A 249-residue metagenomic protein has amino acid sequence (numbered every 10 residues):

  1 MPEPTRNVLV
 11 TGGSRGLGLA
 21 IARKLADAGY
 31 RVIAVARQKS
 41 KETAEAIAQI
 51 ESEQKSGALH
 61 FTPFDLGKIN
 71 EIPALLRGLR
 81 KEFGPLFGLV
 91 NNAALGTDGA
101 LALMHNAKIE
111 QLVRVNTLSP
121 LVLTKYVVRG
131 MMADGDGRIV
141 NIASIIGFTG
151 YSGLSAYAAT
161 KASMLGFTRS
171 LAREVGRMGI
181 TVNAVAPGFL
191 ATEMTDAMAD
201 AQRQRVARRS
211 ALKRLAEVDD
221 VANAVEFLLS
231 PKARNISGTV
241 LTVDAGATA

Functional and structural regions predicted by a protein language model:
S14-R15: Conserved glycine-rich cofactor-binding loop
A28-E45: Conserved glycine-rich Rossmann-like NAD(P)H-binding loop of the short-chain dehydrogenase/reductase
A100-L101, K108-V113, T195, V206: Substrate-binding pocket helix/loop in short-chain dehydrogenase/reductase
L121, R214-V243, T248: C-terminal substrate-recognition "lid" of short-chain dehydrogenase/reductases
T124, T160, T168: Active-site helix of classical SDR
R129, R173-R177, R234: Alpha-helical segment proximal to the catalytic Tyr-Lys
S144: Residue(s) in the substrate-gating loop at a strand-loop-helix junction that position the organic substrate next
